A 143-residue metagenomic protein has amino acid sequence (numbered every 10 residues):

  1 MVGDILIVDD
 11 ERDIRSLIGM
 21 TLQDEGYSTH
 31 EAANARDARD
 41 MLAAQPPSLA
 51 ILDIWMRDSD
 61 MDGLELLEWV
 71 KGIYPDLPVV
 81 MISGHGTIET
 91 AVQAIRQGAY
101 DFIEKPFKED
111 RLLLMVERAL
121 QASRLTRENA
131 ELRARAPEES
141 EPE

Functional and structural regions predicted by a protein language model:
S16-D24: Charged docking surfaces used in two-component/phosphorelay signaling
G26-R36, M41, D60: Short hydrophobic/Thr-rich beta-strand motif most characteristic of the beta2 strand and flanking loop of CheY-like
R39-D40, D62-D76, Q93: Short amphipathic alpha-helix used as the core "switch/output" element in two-component signaling
Q45-I51, M56: Active-site beta3 strand of CheY-like receiver
T87-E89, I103, F107-E117: C-terminal output helix
R111-E143: Flexible nucleotide-interacting loop at or near the entrance of a catalytic core
